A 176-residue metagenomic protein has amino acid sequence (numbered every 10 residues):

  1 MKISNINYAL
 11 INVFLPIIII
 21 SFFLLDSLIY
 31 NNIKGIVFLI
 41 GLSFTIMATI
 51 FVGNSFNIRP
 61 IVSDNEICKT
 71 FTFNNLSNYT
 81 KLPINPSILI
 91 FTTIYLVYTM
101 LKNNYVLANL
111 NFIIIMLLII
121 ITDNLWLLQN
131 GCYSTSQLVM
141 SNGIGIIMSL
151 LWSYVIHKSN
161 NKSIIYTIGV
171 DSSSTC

Functional and structural regions predicted by a protein language model:
M1-C176: Terminal transmembrane helix and immediately flanking juxtamembrane interfaces of multi-pass membrane proteins
